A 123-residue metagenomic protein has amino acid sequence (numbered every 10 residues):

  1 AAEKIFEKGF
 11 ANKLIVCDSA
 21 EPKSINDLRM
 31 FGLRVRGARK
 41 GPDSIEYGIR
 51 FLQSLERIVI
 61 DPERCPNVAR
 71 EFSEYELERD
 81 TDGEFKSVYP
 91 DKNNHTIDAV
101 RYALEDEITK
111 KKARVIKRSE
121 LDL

Functional and structural regions predicted by a protein language model:
A1-V88, K110-K111, L121-L123: Mg2+-dependent endonuclease catalytic cores in nucleic-acid-processing enzymes, primarily RNase H-like
P90-L123: Charge-patterned, long linear interaction tracts outside catalytic cores
